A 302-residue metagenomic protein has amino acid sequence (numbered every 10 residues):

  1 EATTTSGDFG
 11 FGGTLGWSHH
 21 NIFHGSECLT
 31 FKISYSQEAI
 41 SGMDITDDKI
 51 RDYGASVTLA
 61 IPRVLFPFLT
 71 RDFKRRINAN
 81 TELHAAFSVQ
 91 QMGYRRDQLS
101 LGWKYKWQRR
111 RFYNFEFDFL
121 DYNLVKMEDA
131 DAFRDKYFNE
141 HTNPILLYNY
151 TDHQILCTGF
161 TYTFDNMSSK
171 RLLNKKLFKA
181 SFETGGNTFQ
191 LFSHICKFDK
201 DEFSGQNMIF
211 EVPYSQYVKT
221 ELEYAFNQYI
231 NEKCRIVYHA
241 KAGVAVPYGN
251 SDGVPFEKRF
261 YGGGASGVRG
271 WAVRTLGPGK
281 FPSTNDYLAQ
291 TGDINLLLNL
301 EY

Functional and structural regions predicted by a protein language model:
E1-R75, Y148-L156, F164-N174, G262: Outer-membrane beta-barrel initiation region
E1-S18, E116-Y302: C-terminal outer-membrane beta-barrel translocator/porin domains of Gram-negative envelope proteins and their
G7-F9, G25-L29, R51-A55, R75-L83 (+5 more regions): Outer-envelope beta-barrel architecture signal
G12-S18, S26-S56, E82-Q98, K104 (+6 more regions): Transmembrane beta-barrel domains of bacterial outer-membrane proteins
F23, Q37, R63-L65, Q91 (+6 more regions): Short loop/turn segments at secondary-structure transitions that flank enzyme active sites
F31-Y35, A79-A85, K136-H141, K280: Short acidic (Asp/Glu) and glycine-rich catalytic loops that position anionic groups and cofactors
K32, D72-I77, L101-G102, C196-F198 (+1 more regions): Short intrinsically disordered coil segments
D48-F133: Transmembrane beta-barrel wall of Gram-negative outer-membrane proteins
